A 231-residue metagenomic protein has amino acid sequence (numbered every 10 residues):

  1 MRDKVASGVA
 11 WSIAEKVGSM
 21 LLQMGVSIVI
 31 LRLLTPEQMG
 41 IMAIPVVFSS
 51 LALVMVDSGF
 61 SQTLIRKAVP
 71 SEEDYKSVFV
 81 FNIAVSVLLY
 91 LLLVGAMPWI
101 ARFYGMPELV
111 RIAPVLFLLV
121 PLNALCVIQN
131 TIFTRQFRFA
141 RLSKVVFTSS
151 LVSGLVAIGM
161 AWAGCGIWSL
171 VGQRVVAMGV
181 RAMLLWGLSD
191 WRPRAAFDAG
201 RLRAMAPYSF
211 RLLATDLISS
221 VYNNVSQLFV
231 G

Functional and structural regions predicted by a protein language model:
M1, V5, A140, M183-L228: Interhelical loop/hinge segments that connect adjacent transmembrane helices in multipass membrane
M1-V9, M39, A43, D74-Y75 (+3 more regions): Primarily residues marking transmembrane-helix entry/exit sites
R2-A6, T63-E72, L122-V146, A163 (+3 more regions): Membrane-interface junctions at transmembrane-helix termini in multi-pass inner-membrane proteins
D3-Q23, P45, M55-P98, R111-F117 (+2 more regions): Membrane-water interface segments that mark the loop-to-transmembrane alpha-helix transition
M24, I28, R32, V54-S58 (+9 more regions): Membrane-embedded alpha-helical segments of multi-pass transporters/permeases
G25-L53, V110-R111, A204-Y208, L212 (+1 more regions): Interfacial/gating helices of multi-pass transporter permease domains
L33-P36, E72, F103-M106, Q136 (+2 more regions): Helix-loop interface residues and adjacent transmembrane-helix termini in multi-pass membrane transporters, primarily
V110-F117, V145-D190, P207-Y208, V221-Y222: Hydrophobic alpha-helical transmembrane segments
